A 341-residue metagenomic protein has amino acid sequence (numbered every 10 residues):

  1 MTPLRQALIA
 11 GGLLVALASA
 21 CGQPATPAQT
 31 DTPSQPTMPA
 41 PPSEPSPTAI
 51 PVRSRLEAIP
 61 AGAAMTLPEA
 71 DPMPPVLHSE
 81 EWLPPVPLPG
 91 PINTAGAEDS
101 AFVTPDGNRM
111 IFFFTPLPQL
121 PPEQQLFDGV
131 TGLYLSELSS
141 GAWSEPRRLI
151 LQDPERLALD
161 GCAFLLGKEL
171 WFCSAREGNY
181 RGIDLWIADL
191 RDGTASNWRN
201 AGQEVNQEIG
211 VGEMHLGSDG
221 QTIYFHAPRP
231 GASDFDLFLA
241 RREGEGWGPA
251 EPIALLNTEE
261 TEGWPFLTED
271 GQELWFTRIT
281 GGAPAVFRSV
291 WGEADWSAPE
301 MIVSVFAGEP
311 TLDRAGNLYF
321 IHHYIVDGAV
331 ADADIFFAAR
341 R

Functional and structural regions predicted by a protein language model:
M1-I9: Bacterial N-terminal signal peptides that target proteins for export
A18-A20: C-terminal motif of bacterial Sec signal peptides marking the signal peptidase cleavage site
G22-P24: Bacterial signal peptide processing site
M38-R341: Short, conserved micro-motifs composed of acidic
